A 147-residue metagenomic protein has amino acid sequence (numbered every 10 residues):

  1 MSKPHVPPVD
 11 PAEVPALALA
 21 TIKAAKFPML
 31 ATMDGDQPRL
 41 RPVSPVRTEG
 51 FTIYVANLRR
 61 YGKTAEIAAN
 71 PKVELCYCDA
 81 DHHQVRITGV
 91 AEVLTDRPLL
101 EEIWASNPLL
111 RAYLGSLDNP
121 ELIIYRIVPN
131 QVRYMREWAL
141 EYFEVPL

Functional and structural regions predicted by a protein language model:
M1-D10, Q84-L147: Charged, gly/pro-rich active-site loop segments
M1-P28: Extreme N-terminal tail/first-helix region
P11-A16, N57-R60, P108-L110: Charged, amphipathic alpha-helical segments
A20-D34, V73-Y77: A short, Trp-centered hydrophobic/proline-enriched beta-strand micro-motif
A25, N70, N107: Acidic-histidine catalytic/liganding microenvironments
F27-V55: N-terminal leader/targeting helix
M29, T52-Y54, E74, R86 (+1 more regions): General beta-strand recognition
V46-H82: A short mixed-secondary-structure module that forms the rim of ligand-binding clefts
